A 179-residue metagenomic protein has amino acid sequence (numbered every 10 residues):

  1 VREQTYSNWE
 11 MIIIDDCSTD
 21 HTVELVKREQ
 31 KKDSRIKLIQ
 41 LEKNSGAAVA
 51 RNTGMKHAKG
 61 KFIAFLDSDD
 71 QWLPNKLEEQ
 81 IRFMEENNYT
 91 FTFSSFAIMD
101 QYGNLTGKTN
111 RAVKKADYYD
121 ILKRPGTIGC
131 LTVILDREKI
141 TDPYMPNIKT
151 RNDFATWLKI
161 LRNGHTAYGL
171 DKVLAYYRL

Functional and structural regions predicted by a protein language model:
V1-N8: Short, acidic, metal-binding catalytic loop of nucleotide-sugar glycosyltransferases
D15-E24, K43, D67: A conserved acidic beta->alpha catalytic loop
D20-R28, Q71, N75: Acidic helix N-cap motif at the loop->helix transition within catalytic regions of sugar-transfer enzymes
L41-A58, E79: Glycine-rich, basic loop-to-helix element that forms the pyrophosphate-binding segment of sugar-nucleotide handling
K56, S94, A112-L179: Conserved nucleotide-sugar donor-binding catalytic segment
I63: Short aromatic/hydrophobic "clamp" motif used to bind/position activated sugar donors
D67-Q71, S95: The conserved acidic donor/metal-binding loop of glycosyltransferases
N75-T106: Conserved donor NDP-sugar-binding/catalytic core segment of glycosyltransferases
